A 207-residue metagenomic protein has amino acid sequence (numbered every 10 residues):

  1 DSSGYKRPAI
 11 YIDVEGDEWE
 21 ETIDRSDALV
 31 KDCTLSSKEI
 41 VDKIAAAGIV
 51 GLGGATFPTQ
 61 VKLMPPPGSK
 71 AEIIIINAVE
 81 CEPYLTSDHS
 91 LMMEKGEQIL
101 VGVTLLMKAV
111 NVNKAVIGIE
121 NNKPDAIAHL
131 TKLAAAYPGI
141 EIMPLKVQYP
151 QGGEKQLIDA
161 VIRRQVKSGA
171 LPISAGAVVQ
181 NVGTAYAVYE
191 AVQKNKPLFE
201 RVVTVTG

Functional and structural regions predicted by a protein language model:
S2-L52, F57, G68, P124: Acidic low-complexity segments
K6-P8, A45-A47, S69-E72, V110-K114 (+2 more regions): Short coil/turn connectors at secondary-structure junctions
I12-G16, A78, P144, G207: Flexible glycine-/small-residue-rich
E15, P65-E82: Flexible glycine-/small-residue-enriched beta->alpha junction loops that bind anionic phosphate/pyrophosphate groups
E20, G51, I74-D88: Gly-rich Lys/Arg/Thr-decorated short loops/hinges at beta-loop-alpha junctions or inter-strand turns that position
I23-R25, A55, V61-P65, L85-H89 (+2 more regions): Short acidic, glycine/serine/threonine-rich loops at helix termini
M93-A109: Histidine-anchored nucleotide/phosphate-binding helix
N113-G207: Hydrophobic alpha-helical positions that pack around
